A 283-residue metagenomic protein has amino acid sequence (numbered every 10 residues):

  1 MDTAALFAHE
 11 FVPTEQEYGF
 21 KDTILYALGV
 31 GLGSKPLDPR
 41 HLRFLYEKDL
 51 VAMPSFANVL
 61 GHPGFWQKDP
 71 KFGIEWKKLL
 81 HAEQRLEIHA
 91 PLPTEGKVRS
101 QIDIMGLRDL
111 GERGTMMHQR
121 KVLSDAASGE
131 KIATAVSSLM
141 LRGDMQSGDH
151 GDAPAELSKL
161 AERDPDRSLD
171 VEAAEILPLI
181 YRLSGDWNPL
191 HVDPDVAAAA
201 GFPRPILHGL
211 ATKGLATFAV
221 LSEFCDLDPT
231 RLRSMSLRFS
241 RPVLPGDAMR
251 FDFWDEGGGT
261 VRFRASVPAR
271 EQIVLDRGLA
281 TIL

Functional and structural regions predicted by a protein language model:
M1-K97: Hydrophobic, proline/glycine-rich low-complexity stretches
M1-V12, H62, L79-L169, F239 (+2 more regions): HotDog/MaoC-like acyl-thioester-processing domains
D2-L45, A155-T212, A219-S222: A contiguous, surface-exposed recognition patch within enzymatic or periplasmic domains that forms
G19, V59-W66, L139-D144, A173-L183: Phosphate-binding glycine-rich loops and adjacent basic patches that engage nucleotide phosphates, nucleic-acid
V59, F65, K71, H150-P154 (+2 more regions): N-proximal short alpha-helices
D195-Q272, L283: Catalytic-pocket segment enriched in acidic/His residues
